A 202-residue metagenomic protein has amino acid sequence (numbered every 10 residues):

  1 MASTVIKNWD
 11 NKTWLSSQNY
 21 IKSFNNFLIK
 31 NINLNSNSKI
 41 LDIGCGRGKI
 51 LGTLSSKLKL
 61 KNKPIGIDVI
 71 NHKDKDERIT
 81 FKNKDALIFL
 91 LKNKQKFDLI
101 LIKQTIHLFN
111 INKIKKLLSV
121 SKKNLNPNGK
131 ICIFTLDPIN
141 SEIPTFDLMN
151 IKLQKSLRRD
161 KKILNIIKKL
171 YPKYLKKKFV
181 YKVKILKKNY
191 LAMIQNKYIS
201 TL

Functional and structural regions predicted by a protein language model:
M1-L34, K49, T53, L191 (+1 more regions): Conserved class I S-adenosyl-L-methionine
L41, G46-F89: Class I SAM-dependent methyltransferase SAM/SAH-binding core
L101: A conserved beta-strand element that flanks and buttresses the S-adenosyl-L-methionine
Q104-T105: Short catalytic micro-motifs in class I SAM-dependent methyltransferases
K115-P127: A short glycine-rich, Lys/Arg-flanked "PGG" loop and its adjoining helix->strand segment in the class I
C132-R158: Conserved class I S-adenosyl-L-methionine
S156-Y171: Short alpha-helix
V180-L202: C-terminal helical/coil "lid" or tail adjacent to the Rossmann-like core of SAM-dependent
